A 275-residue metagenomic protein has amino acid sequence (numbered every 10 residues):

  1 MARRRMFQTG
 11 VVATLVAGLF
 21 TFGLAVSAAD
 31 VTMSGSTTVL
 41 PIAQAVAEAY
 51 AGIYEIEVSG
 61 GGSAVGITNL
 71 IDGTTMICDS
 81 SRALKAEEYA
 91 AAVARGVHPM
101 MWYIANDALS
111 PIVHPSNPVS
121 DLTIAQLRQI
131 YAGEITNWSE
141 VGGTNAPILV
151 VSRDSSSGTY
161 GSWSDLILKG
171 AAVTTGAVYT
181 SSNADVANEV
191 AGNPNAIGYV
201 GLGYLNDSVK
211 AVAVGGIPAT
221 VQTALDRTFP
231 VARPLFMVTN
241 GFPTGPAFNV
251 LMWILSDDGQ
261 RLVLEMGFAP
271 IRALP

Functional and structural regions predicted by a protein language model:
M1-Q8: N-terminal secretory signal peptides that target proteins for export/translocation
G10-G23: Bacterial N-terminal signal peptides
S27-P275: Exported/periplasmic ABC-transporter solute-binding proteins
